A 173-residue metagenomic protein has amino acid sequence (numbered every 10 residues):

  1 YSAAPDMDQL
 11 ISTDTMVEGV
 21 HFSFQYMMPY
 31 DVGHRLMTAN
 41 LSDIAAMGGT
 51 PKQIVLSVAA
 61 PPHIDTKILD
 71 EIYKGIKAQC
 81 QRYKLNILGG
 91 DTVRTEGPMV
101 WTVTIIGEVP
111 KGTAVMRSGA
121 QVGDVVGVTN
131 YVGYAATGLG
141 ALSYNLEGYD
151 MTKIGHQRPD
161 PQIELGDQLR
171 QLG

Functional and structural regions predicted by a protein language model:
Y1-G173: Helix-biased detector of long, well-ordered alpha-helical tracts
